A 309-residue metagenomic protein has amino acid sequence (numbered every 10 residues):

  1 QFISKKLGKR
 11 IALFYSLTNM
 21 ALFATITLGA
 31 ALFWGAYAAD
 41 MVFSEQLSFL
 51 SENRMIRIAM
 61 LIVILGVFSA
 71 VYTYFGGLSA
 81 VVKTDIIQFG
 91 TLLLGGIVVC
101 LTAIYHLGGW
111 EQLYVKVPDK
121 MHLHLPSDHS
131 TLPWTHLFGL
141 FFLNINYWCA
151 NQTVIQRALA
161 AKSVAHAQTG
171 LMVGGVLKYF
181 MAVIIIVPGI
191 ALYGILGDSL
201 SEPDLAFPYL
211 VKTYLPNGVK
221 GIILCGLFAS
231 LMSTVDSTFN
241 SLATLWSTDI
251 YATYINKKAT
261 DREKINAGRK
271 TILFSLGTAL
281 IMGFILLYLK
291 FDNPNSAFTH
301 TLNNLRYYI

Functional and structural regions predicted by a protein language model:
Q1-I309: Membrane-embedded helix-loop-helix hairpins and adjacent transmembrane boundary segments in multi-pass transporters
